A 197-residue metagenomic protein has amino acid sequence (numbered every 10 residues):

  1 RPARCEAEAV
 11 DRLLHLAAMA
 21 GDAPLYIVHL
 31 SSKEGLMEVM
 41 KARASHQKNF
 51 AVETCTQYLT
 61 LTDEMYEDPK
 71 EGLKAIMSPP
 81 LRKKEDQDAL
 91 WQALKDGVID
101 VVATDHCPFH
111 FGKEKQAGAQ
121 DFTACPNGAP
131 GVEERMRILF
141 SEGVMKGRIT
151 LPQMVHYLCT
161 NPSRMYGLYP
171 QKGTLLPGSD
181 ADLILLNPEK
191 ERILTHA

Functional and structural regions predicted by a protein language model:
R1-V102, G118: Histidine/acidic residue-rich metal-binding segments in metalloenzymes
R4-D22, K74, V101-V102, P108-P188: His/Asp/Glu-enriched, well-ordered alpha-helical/loop segment that forms or immediately abuts the divalent-metal
G35-L36, T60, H110-G112, L194: Glycine/Thr-rich phosphate-binding loops of Rossmann-like dinucleotide-binding domains
P188-A197: A glycine-biased, small/acidic residue-tolerant capping/turn segment at secondary-structure junctions
